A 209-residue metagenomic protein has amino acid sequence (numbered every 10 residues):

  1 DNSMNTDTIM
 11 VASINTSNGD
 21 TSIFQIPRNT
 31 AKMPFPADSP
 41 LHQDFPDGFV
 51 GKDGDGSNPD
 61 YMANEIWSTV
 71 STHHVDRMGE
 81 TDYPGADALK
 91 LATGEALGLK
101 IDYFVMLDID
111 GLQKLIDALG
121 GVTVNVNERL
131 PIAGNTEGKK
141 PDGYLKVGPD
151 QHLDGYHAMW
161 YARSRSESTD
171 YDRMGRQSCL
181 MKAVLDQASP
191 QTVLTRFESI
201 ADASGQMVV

Functional and structural regions predicted by a protein language model:
D1-V209: Non-catalytic, solvent-exposed segments at the cell envelope interface
